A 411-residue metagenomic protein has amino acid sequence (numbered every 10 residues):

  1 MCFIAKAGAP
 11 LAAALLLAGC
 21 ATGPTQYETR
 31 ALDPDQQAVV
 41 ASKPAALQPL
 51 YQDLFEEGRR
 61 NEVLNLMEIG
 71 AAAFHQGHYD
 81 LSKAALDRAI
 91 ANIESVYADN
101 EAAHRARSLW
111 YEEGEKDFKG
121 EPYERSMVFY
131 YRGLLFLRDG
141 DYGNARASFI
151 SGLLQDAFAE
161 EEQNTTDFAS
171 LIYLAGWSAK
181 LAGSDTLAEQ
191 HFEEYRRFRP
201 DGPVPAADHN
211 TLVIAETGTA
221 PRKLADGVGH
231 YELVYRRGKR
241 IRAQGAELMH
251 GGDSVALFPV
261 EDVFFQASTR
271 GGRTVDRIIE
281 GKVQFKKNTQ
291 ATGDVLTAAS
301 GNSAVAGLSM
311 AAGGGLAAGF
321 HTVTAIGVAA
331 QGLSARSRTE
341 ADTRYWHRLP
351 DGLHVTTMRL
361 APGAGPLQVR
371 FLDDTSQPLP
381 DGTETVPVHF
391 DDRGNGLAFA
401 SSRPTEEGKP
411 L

Functional and structural regions predicted by a protein language model:
M1-L11: Bacterial N-terminal signal peptides that target proteins for export
L16-G19: C-terminal motif of bacterial Sec signal peptides marking the signal peptidase cleavage site
A21-P24: Bacterial signal peptide processing site
Y27-P49, D53-E56, E68-H75, L135: Alpha-helical segment of the N-proximal tetratricopeptide repeat
D33, E68, H75, E124-Y131 (+3 more regions): "A position-specific structural signal for the A-helix of alpha-solenoid helical repeats
Q36-Y51, K83-I93, A98-L109, D141-D156 (+1 more regions): Helix-turn-helix repeat elements of alpha-solenoid scaffolds
Y51-R60, I93-R105, W110-G120, D156-T165 (+1 more regions): Flexible helix-coil transition and linker loops at the boundaries of alpha-helical arrays
E189, H209-L411: Short loop/turn and low-complexity linker motifs enriched in small/turn-promoting residues
